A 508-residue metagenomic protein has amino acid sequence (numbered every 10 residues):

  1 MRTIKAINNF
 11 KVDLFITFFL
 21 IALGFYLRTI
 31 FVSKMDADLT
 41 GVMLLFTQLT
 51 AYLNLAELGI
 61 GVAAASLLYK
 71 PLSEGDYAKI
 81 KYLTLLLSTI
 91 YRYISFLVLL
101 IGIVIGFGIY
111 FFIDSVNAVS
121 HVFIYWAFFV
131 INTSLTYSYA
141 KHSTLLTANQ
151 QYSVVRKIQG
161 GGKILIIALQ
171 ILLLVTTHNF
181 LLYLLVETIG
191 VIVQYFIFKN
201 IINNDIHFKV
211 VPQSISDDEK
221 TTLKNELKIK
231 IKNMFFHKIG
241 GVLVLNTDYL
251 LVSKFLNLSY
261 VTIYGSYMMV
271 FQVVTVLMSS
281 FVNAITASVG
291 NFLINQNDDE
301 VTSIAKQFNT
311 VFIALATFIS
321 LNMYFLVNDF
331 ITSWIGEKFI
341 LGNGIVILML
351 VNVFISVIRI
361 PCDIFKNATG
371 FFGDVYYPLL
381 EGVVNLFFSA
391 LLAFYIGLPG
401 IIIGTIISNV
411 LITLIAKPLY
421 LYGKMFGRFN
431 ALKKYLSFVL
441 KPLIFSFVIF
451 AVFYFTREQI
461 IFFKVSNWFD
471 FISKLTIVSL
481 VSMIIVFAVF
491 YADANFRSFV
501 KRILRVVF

Functional and structural regions predicted by a protein language model:
M1-A6, H121, F198-L245, S288 (+2 more regions): Interhelical loop/hinge segments that connect adjacent transmembrane helices in multipass membrane
T3, I7, T133-G161, L181 (+2 more regions): Membrane-interface junctions at transmembrane-helix termini in multi-pass inner-membrane proteins
N9-R28, G162, V186-F198, I202 (+8 more regions): Transmembrane helical elements of multi-pass membrane transporters/channels
F31-N54, L83, F180-L185, T222-K230 (+4 more regions): Interfacial/gating helices of multi-pass transporter permease domains
V32-L39, S153, I164-Y195, F208 (+4 more regions): Membrane-interface helix-loop junctions in multi-pass transport and translocation proteins
L58-E74, T147-A148, I206-V211, F271-N309 (+2 more regions): Helix-loop junctions and terminal segments of transmembrane helices in multi-pass membrane transport/translocation
S88-S115, L172-V175, F196, A305-S356 (+2 more regions): Alpha-helical transmembrane segments of multi-pass membrane transport and lipid-handling proteins
F426-F429, A451-F508: Membrane-proximal transmembrane or re-entrant/amphipathic helices at the cytosolic face
